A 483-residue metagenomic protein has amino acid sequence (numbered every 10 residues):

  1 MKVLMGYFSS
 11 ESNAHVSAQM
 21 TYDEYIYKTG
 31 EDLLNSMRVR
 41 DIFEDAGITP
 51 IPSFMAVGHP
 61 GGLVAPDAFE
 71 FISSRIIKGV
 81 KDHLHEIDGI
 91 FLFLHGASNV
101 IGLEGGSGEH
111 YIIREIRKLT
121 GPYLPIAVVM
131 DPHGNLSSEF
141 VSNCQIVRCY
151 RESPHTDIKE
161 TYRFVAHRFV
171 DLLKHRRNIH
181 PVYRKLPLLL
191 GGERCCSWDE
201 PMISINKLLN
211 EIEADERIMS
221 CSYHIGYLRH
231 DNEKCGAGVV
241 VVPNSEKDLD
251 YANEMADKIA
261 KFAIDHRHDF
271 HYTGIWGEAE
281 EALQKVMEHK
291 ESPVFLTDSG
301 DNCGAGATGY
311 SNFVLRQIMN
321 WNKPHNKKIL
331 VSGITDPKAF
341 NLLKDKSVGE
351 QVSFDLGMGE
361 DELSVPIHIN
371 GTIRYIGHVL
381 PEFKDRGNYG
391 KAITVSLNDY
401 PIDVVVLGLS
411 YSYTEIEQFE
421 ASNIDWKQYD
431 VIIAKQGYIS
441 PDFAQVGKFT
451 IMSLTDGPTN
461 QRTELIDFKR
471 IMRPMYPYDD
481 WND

Functional and structural regions predicted by a protein language model:
M1-D45: N-terminal amphipathic/basic leader segments beginning at the initiator methionine
L4, S9-E11, P66-E70, H83-R177 (+2 more regions): Active-site histidine-anchored catalytic micro-motif
H15-Q19, V64, G102-E104, S137-S142 (+7 more regions): Short acidic, glycine/serine/threonine-rich loops at helix termini
P52, S74, I264, L380-D483: Extended hydrophobic packing segments that form well-structured cores
V64-K78: Glycine-rich anion/phosphate-binding loops
L84-G89, K290-S292, Y429: Short acidic/histidine-rich motifs immediately flanking catalytic phosphotransfer sites in two-component signaling
Y162-N210: Conserved anion/nucleotide-ligand pocket segment
E193-Y400, V405-L409: Hard-cation-handling environments
